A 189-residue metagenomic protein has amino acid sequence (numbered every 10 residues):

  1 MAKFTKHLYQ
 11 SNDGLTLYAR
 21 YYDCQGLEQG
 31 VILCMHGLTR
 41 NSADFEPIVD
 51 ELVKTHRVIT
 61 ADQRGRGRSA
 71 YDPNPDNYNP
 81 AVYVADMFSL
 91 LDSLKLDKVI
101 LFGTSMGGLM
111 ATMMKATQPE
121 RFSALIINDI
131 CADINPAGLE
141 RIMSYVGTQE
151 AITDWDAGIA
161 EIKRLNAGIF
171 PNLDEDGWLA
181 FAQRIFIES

Functional and structural regions predicted by a protein language model:
M1-Y21: N-terminal cap/lid segment of alpha/beta-hydrolase-fold proteins
Y18-Y71: Conserved HGGG/HGGXW glycine-rich cap/lid loop of the alpha/beta-hydrolase fold
L27-E28, K54, D92-K98, P119-E120: Active-site acidic short loop of glycosyltransferases
V49, L91, A111-K115: A conserved amphipathic alpha-helix that caps or lines the catalytic cleft of carbohydrate- and lipid-modifying enzymes
Q63-F102: Active-site loop/oxyanion-hole signature of alpha/beta-hydrolase fold enzymes
D97-G138: Conserved hydrolase catalytic core segment
A124, I130-E161: A catalytic-pocket lid/entrance helix-loop region that shapes and gates access to the active site across common
T153-S189: Conserved alpha/beta-hydrolase catalytic His-Asp/Glu region
